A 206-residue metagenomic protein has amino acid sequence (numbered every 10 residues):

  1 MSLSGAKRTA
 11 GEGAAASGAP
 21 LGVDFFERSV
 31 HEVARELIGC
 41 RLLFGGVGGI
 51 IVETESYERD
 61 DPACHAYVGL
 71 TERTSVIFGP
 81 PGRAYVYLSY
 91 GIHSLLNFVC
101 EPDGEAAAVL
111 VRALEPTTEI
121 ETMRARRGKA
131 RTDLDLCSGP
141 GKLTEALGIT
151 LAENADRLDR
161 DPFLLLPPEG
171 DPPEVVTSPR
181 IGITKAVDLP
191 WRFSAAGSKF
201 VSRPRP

Functional and structural regions predicted by a protein language model:
S2-P206: Conserved, well-structured core segments that form or line functional sites
